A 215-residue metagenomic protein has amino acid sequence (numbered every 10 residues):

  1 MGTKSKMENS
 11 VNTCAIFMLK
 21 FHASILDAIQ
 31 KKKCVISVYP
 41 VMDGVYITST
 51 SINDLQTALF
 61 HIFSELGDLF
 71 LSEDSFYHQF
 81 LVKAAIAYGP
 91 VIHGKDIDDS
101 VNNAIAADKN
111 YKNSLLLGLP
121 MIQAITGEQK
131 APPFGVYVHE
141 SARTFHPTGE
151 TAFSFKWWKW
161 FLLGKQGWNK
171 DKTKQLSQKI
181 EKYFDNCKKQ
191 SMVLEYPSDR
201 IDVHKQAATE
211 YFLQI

Functional and structural regions predicted by a protein language model:
M1, Y88, E140-S141: Residues immediately flanking
M1-D68, S72: Catalytic NTP-binding/metal-coordinating core of nucleotidyl cyclase/transferase enzymes
A28-D54, S72-L117: Catalytic core of nucleotidyl cyclases, primarily class III adenylyl/guanylyl cyclases
T57, H61, L81, L119-I122: Short, well-structured alpha-helical interface segments that form or flank functional binding sites
E65-A85, Q123-K130: Aromatic- and glycine-enriched beta-alpha-beta binding-site module
G94-T151: Glycine- and acidic-residue-rich phosphate-binding/metal-coordinating active-site segment common to enzymes that handle
A131-I215: Intrinsically disordered, glycine/charged-rich C-terminal tails and inter-domain linkers that flank nucleotidyl cyclase
